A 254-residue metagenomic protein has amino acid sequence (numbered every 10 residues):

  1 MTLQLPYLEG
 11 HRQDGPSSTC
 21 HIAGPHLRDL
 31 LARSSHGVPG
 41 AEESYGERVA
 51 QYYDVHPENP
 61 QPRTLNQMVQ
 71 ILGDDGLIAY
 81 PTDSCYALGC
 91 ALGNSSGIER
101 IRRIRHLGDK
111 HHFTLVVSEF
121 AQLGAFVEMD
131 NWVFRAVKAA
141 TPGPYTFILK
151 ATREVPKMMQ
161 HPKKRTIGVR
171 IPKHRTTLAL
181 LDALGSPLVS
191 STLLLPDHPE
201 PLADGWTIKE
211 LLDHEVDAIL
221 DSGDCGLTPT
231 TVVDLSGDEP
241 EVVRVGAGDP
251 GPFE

Functional and structural regions predicted by a protein language model:
M1-L3: N-terminal amphipathic/hydrophobic targeting modules at extreme N-termini, encompassing cleavable Sec/SRP-type signal
G15-P16, A41: N-terminal leader/targeting segments
L30-L31, G40-E254: Active-site-adjacent structural elements in enzyme catalytic cores
